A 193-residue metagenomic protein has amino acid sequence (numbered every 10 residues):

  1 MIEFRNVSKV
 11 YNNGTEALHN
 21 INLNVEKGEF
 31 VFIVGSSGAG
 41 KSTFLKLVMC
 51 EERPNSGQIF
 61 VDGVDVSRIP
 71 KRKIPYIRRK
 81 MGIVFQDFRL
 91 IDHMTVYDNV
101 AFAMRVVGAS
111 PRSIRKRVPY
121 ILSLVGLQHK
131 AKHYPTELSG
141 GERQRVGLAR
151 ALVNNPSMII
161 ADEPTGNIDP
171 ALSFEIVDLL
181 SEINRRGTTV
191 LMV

Functional and structural regions predicted by a protein language model:
M49: Helix-to-loop junction immediately C-terminal to a conserved catalytic motif
G57-D65, I77: Conserved ABC transporter NBD signature motif
M94-F102: Short coil-to-helix segment of the ABC ATPase nucleotide-binding domain corresponding to the Q-loop/switch region
H133-L138, E142-Q144: Conserved ABC ATPase signature
V153-S157: A short, proline-enriched helix->beta-strand linker immediately N-terminal to the Walker B motif in ABC-type P-loop
I159-D162: Catalytic Walker B motif of ABC-type/P-loop ATPase nucleotide-binding domains
P170-L172: Helix N-cap at the start of a conserved alpha-helix in ABC-type nucleotide-binding domains
